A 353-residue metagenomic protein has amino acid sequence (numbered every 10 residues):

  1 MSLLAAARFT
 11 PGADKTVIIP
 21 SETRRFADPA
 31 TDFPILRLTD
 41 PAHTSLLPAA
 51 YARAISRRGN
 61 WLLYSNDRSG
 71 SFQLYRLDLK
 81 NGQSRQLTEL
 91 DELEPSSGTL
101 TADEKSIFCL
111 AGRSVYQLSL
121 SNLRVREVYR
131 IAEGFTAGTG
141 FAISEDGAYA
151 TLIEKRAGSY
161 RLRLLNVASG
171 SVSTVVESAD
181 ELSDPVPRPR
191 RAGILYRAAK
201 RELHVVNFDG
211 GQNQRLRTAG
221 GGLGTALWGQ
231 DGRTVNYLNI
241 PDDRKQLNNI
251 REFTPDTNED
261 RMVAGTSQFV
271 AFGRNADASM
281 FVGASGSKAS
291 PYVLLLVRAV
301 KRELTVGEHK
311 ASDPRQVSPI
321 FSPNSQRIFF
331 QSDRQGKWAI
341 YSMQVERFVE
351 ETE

Functional and structural regions predicted by a protein language model:
M1-G12: N-terminal export signals
A13-L36: Blade/loop signatures of beta-propeller domains
D14, L63-S69, S106-L120, T151-G158 (+4 more regions): Beta-strand C-termini and the immediately following turn/loop, strongest in propeller blades
A49, F72-G112: Blade-loop segments of beta-propeller domains
A52-W61, S97-S106, L110, G140-Y149 (+4 more regions): Blade-terminus and WD-like Trp-Asp/Gly-His loop motifs, strongest in beta-propeller folds
E92-E94, L100-K105, C109-R161, T174-E181: Asp-box/WD-like beta-propeller blade repeats and closely related beta-sheet repeat scaffolds
V263-F272, K301-P323: Conserved blade-ending motifs and adjacent loop-strand segments that build the rim/top face of beta-propeller domains
Q316-E353: Blade-level signature of beta-propeller repeat domains, shared across WD40, Kelch, NHL, RCC1 and BNR/Asp-box propellers
